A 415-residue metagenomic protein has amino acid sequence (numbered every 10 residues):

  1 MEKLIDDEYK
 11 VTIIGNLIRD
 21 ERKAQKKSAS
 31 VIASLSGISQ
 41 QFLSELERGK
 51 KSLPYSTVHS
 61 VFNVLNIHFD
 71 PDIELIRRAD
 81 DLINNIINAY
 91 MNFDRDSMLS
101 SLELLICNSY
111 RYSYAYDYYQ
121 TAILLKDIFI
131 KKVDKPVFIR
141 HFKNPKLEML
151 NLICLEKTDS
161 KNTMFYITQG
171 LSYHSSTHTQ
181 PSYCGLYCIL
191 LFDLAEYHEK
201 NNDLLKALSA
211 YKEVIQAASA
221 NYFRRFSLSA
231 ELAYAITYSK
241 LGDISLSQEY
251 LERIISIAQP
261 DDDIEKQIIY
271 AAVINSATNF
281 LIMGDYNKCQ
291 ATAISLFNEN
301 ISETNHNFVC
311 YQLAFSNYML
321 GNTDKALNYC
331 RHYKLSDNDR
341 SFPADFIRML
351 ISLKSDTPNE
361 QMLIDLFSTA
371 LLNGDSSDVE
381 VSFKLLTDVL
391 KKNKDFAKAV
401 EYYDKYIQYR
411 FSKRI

Functional and structural regions predicted by a protein language model:
M1-A24: A short, Lys/Arg-rich alpha-helix, primarily the initiator
K26-E45: Short alpha-helical DNA-recognition segment
P54-D72: DNA major-groove recognition helix of helix-turn-helix/homeodomain DNA-binding modules
L82-M91, Y118-K131, E148-F165, L186-N201 (+5 more regions): Tandem amphipathic alpha-helical repeat scaffolds
L102-S109, I139-F142, Q169-T179, K212-F223 (+5 more regions): Amphipathic alpha-helical segments of tetratricopeptide repeats
R111-Y118, K143-L150, T179-L186, F226 (+6 more regions): Structural signature of alpha-solenoid helical repeat junctions
K391, F396-K413: TPR/TPR-like (Sel1-like) alpha-helical repeat modules
